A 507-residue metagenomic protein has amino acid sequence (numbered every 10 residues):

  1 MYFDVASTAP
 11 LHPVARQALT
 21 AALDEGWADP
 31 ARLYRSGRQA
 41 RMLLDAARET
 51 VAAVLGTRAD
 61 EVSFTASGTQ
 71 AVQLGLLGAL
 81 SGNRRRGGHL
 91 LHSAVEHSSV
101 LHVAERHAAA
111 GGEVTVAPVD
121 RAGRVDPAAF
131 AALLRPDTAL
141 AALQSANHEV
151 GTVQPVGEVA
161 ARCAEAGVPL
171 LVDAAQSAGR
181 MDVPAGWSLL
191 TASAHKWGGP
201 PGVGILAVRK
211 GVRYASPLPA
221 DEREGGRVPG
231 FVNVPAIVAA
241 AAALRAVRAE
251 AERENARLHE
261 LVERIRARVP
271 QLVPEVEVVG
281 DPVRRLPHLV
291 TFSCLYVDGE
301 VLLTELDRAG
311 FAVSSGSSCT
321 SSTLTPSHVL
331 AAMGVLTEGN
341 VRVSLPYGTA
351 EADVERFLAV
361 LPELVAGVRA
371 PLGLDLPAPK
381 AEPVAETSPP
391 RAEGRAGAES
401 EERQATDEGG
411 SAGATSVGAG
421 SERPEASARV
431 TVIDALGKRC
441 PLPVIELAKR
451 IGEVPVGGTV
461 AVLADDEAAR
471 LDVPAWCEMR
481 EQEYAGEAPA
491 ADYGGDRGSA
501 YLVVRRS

Functional and structural regions predicted by a protein language model:
M1-E408, E422-R423: Pyridoxal 5′-phosphate
G413-S507: Domain-level signature for proteins that mediate thiol-based redox and metal-cofactor handling
